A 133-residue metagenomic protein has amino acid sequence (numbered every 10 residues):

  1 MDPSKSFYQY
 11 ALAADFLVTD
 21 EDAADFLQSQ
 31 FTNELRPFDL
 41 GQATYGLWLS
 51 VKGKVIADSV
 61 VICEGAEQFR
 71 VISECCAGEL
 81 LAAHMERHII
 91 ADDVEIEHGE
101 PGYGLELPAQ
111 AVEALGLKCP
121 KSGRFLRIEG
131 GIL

Functional and structural regions predicted by a protein language model:
M1-L133: Basic, glycine/lysine-rich polyanion-binding surfaces/domains
